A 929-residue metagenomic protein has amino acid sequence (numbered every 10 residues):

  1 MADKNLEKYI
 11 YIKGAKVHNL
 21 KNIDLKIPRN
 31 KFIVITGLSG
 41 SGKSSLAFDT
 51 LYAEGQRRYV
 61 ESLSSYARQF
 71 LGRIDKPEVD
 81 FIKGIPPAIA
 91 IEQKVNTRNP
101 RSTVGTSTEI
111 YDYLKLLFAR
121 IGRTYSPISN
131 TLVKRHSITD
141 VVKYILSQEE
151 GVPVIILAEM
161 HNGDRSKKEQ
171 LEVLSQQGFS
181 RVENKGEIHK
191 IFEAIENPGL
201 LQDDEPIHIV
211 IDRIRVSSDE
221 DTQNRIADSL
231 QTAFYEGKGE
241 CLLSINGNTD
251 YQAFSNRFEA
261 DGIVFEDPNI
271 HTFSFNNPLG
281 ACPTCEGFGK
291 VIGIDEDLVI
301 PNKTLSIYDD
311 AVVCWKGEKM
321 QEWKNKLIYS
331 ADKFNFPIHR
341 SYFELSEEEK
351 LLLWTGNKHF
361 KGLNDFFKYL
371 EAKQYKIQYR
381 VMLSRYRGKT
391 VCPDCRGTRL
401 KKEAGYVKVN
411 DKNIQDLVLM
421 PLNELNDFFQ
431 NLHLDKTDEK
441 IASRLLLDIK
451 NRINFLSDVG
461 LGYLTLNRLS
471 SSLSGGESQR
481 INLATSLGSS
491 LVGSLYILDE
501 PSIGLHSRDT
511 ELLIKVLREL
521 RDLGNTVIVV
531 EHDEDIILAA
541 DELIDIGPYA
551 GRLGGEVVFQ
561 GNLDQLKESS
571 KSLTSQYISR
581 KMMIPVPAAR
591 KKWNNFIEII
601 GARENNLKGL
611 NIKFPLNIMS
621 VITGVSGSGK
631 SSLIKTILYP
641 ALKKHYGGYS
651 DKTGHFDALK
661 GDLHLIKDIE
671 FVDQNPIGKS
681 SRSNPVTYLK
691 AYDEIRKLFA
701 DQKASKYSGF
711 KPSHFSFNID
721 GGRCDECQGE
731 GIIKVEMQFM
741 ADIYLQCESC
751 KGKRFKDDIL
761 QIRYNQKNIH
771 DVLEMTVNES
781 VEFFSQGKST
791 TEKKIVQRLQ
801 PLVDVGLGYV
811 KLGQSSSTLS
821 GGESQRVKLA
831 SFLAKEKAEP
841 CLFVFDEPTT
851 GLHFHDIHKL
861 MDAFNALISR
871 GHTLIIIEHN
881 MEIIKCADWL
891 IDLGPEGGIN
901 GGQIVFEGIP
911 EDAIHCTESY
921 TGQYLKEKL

Functional and structural regions predicted by a protein language model:
M1-L929: Conserved phosphate-binding elements of NTP-dependent enzyme cores
